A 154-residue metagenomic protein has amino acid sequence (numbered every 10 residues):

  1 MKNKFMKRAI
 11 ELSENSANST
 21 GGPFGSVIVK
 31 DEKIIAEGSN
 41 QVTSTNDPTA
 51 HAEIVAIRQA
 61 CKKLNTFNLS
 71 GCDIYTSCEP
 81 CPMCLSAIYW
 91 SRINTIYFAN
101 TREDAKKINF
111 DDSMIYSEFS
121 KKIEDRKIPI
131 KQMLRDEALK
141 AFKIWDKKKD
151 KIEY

Functional and structural regions predicted by a protein language model:
M1-S19, P80, A87-Y154: Zinc-dependent deaminase
K2, M6, T43-Q59: Acidic helix/loop or adjacent segment enriched in Glu/Asp that either coordinates divalent metal
A9, S13-S16, S26, A52 (+1 more regions): Small-residue (primarily alanine) positions within well-ordered alpha-helices, especially packing/interaction faces
T20-F24, S70: Short, basic and Ser/Thr-rich N-terminal targeting/leader segments
G22-P23, T43-H51, E79, D125 (+1 more regions): Residues at secondary-structure transition points
F24-E32: Short beta-strand scaffold segments in enzyme catalytic cores
I35-V42: Short beta->alpha transition motifs characteristic of CBS
A50, I54-S91: Helix-adjacent hinge/juxtasegments
